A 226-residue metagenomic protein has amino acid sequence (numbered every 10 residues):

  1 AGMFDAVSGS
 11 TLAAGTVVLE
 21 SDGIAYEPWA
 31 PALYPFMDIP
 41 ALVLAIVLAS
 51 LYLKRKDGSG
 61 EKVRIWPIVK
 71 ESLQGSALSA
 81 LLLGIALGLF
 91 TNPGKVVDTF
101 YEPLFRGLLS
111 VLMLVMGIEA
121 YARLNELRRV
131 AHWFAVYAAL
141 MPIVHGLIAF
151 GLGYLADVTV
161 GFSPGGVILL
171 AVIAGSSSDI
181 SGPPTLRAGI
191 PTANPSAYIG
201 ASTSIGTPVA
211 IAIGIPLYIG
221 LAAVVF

Functional and structural regions predicted by a protein language model:
A1-L104, L108-Y121, R128-A131, A139-F226: Alpha-helical transmembrane segments of multi-pass small-molecule/ion transporters
